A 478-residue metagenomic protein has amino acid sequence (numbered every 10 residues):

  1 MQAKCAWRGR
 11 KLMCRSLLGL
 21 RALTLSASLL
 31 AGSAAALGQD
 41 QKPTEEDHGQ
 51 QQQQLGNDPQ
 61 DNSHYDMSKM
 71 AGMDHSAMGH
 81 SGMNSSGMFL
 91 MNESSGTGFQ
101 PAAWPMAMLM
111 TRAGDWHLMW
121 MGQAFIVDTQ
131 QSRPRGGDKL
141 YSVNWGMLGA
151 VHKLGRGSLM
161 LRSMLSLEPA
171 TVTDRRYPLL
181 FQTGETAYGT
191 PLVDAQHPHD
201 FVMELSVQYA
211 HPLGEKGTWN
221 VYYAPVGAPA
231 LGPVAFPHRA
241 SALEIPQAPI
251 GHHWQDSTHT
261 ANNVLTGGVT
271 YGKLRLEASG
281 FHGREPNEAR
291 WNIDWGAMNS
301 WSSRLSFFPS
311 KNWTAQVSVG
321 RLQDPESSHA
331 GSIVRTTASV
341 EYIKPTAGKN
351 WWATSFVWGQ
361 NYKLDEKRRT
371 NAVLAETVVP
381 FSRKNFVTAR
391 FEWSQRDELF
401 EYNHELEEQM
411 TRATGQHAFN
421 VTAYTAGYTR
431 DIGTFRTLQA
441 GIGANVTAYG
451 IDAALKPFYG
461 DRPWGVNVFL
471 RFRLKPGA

Functional and structural regions predicted by a protein language model:
A107-L109, G122, G146-H152, L205-H211 (+9 more regions): Residues on the lipid-exposed face of transmembrane beta-strands in outer-membrane beta-barrel proteins
W116, D138-G146, H199-L205, H259-L265 (+6 more regions): Residues that define the transmembrane beta-barrel architecture of outer-membrane proteins
L118, G155-M160, E215-W219, K273-E277 (+5 more regions): Repeated loop/turn-to-beta-strand initiation elements of outer-membrane beta-barrel proteins
W120, A124-D128, L161-L167, V221-P225 (+7 more regions): Transmembrane beta-barrel strands of outer-membrane/channel proteins
V127-P134, E168-A170, V226-A230, A248-P249 (+10 more regions): Sequence/structural signature of outer-membrane beta-barrel proteins
V172-S306: Surface-exposed coil loops of outer-membrane beta-barrel proteins
W219-N220, T429-A478: Predominantly the C-terminal beta-signal and adjacent terminal strand-loop region of outer-membrane beta-barrel
Y271-R275, S279, G296, S306-A413 (+1 more regions): Detector for outer-membrane/organellar transmembrane beta-barrel domains, recognizing the amphipathic beta-strand
